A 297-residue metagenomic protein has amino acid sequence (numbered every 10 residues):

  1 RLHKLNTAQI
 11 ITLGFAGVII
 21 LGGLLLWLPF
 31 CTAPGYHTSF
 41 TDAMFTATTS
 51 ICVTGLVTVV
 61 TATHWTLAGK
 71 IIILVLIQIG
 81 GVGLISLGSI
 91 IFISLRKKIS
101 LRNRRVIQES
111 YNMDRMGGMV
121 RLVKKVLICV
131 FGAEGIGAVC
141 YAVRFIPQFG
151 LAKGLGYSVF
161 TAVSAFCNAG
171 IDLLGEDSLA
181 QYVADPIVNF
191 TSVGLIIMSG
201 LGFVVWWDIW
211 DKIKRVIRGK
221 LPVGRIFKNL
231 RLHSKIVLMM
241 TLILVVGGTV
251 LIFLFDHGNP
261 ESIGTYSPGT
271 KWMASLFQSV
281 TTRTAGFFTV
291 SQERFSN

Functional and structural regions predicted by a protein language model:
R1-N297: Membrane-proximal intracellular helices of multi-pass ion channels
